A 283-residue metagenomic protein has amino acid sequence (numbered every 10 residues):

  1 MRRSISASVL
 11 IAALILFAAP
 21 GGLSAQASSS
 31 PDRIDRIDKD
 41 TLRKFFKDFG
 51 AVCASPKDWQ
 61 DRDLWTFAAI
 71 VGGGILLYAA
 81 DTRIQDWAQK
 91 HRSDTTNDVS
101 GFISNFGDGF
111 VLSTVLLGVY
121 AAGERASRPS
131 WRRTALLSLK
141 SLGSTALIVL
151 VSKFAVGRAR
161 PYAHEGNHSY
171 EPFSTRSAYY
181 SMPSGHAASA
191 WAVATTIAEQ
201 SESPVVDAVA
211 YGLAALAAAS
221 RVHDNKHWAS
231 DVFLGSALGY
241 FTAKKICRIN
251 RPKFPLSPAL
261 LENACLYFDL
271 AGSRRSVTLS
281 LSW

Functional and structural regions predicted by a protein language model:
R2-T66, V99-S113, E124-W283: Replace "edges of transmembrane helices
F67-V71: Alpha-helical transmembrane segments
G73-T82: Alpha-helical transmembrane segments of multi-pass membrane proteins
D81-K90: Membrane-interface helix-loop junction between the first two transmembrane segments
Q89-V99: Perimembrane loop-to-helix junctions flanking transmembrane segments
V115-V119: Long, hydrophobic/aromatic-enriched structural stretches that serve as scaffold segments
